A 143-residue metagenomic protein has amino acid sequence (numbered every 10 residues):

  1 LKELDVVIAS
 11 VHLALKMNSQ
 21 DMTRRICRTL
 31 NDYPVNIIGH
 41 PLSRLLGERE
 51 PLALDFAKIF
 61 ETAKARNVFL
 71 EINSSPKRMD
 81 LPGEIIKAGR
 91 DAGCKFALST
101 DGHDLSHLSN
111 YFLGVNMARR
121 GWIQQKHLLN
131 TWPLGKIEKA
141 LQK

Functional and structural regions predicted by a protein language model:
L1-K143: Charged catalytic cores and adjacent phosphate/nucleic-acid-binding surfaces used for phosphate/nucleic-acid chemistry
